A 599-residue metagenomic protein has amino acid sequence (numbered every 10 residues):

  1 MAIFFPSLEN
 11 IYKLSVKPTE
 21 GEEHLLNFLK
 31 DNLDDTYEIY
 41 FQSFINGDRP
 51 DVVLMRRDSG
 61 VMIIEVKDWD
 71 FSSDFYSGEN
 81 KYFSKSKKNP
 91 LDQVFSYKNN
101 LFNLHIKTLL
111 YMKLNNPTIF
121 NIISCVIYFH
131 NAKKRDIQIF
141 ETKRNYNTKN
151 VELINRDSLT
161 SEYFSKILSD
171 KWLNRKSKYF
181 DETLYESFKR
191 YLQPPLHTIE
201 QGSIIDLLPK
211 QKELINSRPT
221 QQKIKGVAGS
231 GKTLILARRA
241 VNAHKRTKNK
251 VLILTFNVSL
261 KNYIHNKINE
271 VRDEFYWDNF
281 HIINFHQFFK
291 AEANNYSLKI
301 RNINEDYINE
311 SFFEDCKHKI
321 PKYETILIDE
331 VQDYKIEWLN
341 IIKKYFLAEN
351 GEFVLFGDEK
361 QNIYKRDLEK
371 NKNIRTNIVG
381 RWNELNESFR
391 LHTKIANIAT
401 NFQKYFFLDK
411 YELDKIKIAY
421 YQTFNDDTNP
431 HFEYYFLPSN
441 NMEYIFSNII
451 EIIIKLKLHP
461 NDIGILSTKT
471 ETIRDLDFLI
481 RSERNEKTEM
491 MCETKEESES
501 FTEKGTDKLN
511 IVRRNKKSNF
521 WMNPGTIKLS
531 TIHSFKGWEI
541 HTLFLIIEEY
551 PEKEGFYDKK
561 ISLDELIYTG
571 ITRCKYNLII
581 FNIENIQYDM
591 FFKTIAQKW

Functional and structural regions predicted by a protein language model:
M1-P50, L54-I199: Intrinsically disordered, low-complexity Ser/Thr/Pro/Gly-rich regulatory segments
M1-T36, T183, F312-K319, K365 (+3 more regions): Short N-terminal secondary-structure initiator segments
L26, W69, I215, I540-L543: Short amphipathic alpha-helical "recognition" segments used for binding
E38, V61-I63, T325-I328, V354: Hydrophobic "anchor" residues on beta-strands that sit immediately upstream of conserved functional sites
S84-K87, D92-N103, K225, Y296-R301 (+1 more regions): Acidic/glycine-enriched edge-of-secondary-structure segments
V94, S165, V331, R375-T376: Intrinsically disordered, low-complexity regions enriched in Ser/Pro/Gly/Gln/His and often acidic
S203-P209, E213, T220-N294, F312-F313 (+3 more regions): Conserved helicase motor core of SF1/SF2 NTP-dependent helicases
N295-E314: Short glycine-rich substrate-engagement loop in P-loop NTPases that contacts/grips substrate
